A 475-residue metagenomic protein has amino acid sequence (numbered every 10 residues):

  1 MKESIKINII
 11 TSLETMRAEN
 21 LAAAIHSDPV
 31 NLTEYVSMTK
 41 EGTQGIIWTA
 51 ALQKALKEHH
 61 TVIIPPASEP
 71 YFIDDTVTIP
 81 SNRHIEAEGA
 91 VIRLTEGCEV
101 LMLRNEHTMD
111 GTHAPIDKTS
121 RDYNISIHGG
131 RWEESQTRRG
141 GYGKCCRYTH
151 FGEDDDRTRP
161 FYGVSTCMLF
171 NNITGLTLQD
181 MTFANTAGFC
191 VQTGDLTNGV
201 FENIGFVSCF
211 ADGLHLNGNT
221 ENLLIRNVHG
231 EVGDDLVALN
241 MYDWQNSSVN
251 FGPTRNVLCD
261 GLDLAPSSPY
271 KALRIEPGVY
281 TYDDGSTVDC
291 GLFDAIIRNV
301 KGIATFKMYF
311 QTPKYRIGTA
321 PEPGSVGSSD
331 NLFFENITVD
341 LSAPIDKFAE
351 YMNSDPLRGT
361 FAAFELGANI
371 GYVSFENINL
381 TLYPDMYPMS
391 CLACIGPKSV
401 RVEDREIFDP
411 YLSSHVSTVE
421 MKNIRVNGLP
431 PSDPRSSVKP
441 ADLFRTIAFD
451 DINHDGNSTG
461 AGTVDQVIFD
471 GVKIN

Functional and structural regions predicted by a protein language model:
M1-N475: Extracellular/periplasmic carbohydrate-active domains that bind, remodel, or depolymerize complex polysaccharides
